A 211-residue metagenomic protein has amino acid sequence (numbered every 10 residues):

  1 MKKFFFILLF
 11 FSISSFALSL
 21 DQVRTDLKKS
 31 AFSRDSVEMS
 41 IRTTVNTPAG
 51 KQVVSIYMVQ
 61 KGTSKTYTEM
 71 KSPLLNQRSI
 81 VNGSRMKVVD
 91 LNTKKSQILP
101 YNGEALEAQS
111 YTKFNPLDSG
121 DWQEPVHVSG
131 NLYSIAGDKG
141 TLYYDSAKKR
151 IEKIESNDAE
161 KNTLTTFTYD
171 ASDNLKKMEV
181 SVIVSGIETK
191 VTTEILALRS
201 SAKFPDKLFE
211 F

Functional and structural regions predicted by a protein language model:
M1-F4: Positively charged n-region of N-terminal signal peptides that target proteins for export
F6-L8: Sec-dependent N-terminal signal peptides
F11-K65, T93, A202-F211: N-terminal leader/targeting segments and the immediate start of mature chains
A17-D26, T44, N92-T93, S129-N131 (+3 more regions): Non-transmembrane domains of secretory- and envelope-associated proteins
L18-D26, F32-S33, S84-L142, S146-A147 (+1 more regions): Flexible, processing/modification-adjacent segments and terminal tails in exported/periplasmic/extracellular proteins
V59-G62, I80-S84, T141-E155, A197-R199 (+1 more regions): A short, surface-exposed beta-strand/turn
T63-Y67, R85, L106, S129-L132 (+2 more regions): A short glycine-rich beta-turn/N-cap micro-motif
N76-Q77: Intrinsically disordered, low-complexity segments enriched in glycine and mixed charged residues
